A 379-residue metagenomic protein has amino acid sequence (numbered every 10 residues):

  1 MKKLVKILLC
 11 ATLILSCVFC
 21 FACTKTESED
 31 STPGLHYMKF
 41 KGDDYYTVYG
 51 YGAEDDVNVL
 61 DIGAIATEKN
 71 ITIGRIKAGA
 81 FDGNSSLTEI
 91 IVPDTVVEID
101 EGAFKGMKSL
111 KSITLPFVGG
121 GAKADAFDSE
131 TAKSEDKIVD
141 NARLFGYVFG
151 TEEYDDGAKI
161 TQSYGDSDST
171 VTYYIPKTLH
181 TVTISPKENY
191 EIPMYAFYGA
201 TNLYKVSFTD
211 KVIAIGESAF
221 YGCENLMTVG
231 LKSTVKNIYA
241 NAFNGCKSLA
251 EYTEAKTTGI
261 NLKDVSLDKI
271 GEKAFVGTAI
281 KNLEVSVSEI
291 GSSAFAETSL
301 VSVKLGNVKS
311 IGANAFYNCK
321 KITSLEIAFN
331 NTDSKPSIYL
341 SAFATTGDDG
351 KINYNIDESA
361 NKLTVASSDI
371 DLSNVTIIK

Functional and structural regions predicted by a protein language model:
M1-L9: Bacterial N-terminal signal peptides that target proteins for export
L4, F19-K379: Solvent-exposed loop and capping/linker segments of extracellular ligand-binding repeat ectodomains
C10-C20: Bacterial N-terminal signal peptides
